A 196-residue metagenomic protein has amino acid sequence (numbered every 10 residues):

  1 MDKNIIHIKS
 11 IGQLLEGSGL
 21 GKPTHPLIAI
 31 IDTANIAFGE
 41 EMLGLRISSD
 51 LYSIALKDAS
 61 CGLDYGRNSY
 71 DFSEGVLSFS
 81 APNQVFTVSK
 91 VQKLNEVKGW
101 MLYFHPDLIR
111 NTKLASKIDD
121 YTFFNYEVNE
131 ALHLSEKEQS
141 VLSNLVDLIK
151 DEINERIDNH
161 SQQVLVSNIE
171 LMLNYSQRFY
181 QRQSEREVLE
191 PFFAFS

Functional and structural regions predicted by a protein language model:
M1-G62, N68-Y70: Generic protein-terminus/edge-of-domain signal
S53, V141-L148, N168, M172-Y175: Amphipathic, well-ordered alpha-helical segments in soluble domains
L56, Y65-R67, P82, K90 (+1 more regions): Residue-level recognition of conserved beta-strand positions in structured domain cores
G62, S78, N83-S89, I109-R110: Histidine-centered metal-chelating micro-motifs
R67-A81: Short acidic-glycine-tyrosine-enriched beta hairpin
V91-N154: A hydrophobic/aromatic-rich effector-binding and dimerization subdomain of bacterial HTH-type transcriptional regulators
H133, R156-V164, Q177-S196: Short, Lys/Arg-enriched, Trp-marked, Pro/Gly-tolerant hinge/linker segments that flank
E138, L145, S161, L165-N168 (+1 more regions): Amphipathic alpha-helix face/heptad-repeat signature
